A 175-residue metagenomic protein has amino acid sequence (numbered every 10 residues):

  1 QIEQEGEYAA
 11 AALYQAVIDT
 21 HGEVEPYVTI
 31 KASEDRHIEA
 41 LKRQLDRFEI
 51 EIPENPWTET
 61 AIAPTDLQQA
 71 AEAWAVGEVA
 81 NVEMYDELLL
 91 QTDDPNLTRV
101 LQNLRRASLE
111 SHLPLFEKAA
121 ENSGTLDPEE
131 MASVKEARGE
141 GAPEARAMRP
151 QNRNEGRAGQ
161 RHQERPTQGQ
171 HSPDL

Functional and structural regions predicted by a protein language model:
Q1-R165, H171-D174: All-alpha RGS (Regulator of G-protein Signaling) helical domain and cognate RGS-like helical scaffolds
